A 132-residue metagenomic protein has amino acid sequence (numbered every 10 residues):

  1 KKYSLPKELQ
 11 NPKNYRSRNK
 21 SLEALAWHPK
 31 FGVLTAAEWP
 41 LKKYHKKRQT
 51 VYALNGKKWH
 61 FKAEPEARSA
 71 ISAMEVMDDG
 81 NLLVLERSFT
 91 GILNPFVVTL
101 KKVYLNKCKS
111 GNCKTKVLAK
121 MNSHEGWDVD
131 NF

Functional and structural regions predicted by a protein language model:
K1-F132: Sequence/structural signature of beta-propeller domains
